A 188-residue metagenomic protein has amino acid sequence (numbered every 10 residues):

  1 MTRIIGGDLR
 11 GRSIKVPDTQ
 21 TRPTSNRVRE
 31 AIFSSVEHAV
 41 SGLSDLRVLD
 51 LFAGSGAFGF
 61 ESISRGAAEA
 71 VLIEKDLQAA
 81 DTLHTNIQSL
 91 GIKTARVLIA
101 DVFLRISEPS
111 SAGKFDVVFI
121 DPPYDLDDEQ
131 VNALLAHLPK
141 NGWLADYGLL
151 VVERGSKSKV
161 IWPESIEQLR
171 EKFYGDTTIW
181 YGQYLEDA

Functional and structural regions predicted by a protein language model:
M1-A188: Class I S-adenosyl-L-methionine-dependent methyltransferase catalytic core
